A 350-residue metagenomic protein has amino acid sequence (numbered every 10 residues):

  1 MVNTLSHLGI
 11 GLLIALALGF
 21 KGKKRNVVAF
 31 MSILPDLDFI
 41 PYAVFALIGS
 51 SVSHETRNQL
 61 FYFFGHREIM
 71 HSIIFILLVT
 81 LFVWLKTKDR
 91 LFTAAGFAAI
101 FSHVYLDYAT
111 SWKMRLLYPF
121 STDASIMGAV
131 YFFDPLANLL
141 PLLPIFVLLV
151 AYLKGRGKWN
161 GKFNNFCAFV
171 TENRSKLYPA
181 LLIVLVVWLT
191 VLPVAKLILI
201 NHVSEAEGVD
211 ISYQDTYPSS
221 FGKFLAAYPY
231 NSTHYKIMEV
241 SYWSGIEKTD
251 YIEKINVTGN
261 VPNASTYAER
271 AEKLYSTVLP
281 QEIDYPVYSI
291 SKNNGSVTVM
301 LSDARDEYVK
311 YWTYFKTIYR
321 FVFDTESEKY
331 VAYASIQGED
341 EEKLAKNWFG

Functional and structural regions predicted by a protein language model:
M1-Y217: N-terminal membrane-targeting hydrophobic helices
I211-G350: Extracytosolic and intramembrane catalytic regions of membrane-associated proteins in envelope/secretory systems
